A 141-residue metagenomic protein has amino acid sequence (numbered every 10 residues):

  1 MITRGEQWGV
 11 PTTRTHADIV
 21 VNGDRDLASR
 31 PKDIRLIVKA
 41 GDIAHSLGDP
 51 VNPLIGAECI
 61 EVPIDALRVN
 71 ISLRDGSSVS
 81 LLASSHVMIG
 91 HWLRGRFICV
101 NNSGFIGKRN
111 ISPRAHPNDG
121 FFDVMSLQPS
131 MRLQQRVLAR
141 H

Functional and structural regions predicted by a protein language model:
M1-F105, I111, N118: Catalytic core of DAGKc-family lipid kinases
W92, S126-H141: ATP/nucleoside-binding phosphotransfer catalytic cores, i.e., glycine-rich phosphate-binding loops
G107-R109, Q134-Q135: Short helix/loop capping segments that flank catalytic or ligand/cofactor-binding pockets
R114-P117, S130: Folded interaction domains in cell-surface recognition and envelope-stress signaling
N118-G120, V137: Alpha-helix boundary/interfacial micro-motifs
